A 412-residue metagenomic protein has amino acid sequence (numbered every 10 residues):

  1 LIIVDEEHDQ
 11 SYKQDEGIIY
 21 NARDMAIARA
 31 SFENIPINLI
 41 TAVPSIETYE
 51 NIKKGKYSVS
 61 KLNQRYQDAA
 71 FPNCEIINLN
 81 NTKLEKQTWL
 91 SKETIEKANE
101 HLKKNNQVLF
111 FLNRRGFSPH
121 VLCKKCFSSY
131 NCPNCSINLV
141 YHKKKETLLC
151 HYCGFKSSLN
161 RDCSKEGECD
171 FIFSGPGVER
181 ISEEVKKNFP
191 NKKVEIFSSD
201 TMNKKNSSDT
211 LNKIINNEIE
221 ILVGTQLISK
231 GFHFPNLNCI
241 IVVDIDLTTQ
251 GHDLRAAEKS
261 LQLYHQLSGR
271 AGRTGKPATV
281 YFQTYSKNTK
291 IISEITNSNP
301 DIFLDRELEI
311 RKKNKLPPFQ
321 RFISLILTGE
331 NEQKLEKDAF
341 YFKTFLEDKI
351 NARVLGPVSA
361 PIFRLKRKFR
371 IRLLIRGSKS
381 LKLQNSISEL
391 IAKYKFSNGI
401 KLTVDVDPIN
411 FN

Functional and structural regions predicted by a protein language model:
L1-E336, T344, I371-L374, L381 (+1 more regions): Inter-lobe coupling/hinge segments of SF2-like helicase ATPases
L39, V194-F197, V354-P357, V404-V406: A structural preference for short, hydrophobic beta-strand core positions in alpha/beta folds
F303-K313, D348-P361: Short amphipathic beta-strand starts and helix->beta connectors
K343-A352, L390-I400: A common structural junction motif
N351, K366-F369: Nucleotide-binding motor/catalytic cores of P-loop/tubulin-like NTPases across gene-expression machines
G356-K366, L402-N412: Short proline/glycine- and acidic-rich turn/helix-capping motifs at secondary-structure junctions
L374-S386, I409-F411: Short, charged interaction patches at domain edges and termini
